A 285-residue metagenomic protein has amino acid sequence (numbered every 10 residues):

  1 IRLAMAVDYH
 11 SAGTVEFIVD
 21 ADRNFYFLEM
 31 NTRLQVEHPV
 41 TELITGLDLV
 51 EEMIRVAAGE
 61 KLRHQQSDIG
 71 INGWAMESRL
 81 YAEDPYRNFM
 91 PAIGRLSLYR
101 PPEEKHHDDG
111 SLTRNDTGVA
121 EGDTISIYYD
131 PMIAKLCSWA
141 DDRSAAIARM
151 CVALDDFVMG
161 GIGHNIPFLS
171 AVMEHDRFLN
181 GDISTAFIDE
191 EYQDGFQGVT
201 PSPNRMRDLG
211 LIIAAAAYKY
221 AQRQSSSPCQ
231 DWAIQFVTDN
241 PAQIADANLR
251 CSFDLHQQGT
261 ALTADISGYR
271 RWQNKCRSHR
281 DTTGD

Functional and structural regions predicted by a protein language model:
I1-D8, K61-H64: Conserved ATP-binding module of the ATP-grasp superfamily
A6-H10, Y128-D130: Short loop/turn motifs at secondary-structure junctions and domain boundaries
Y9-Q35: Conserved metal-phosphate-binding beta-hairpin within the catalytic cores of diverse ATP-dependent phosphoryl-transfer
I18, Q35, P39-G284: Catalytic cores of soluble metabolic enzymes centered on carboxylation/carboxyl-transfer
